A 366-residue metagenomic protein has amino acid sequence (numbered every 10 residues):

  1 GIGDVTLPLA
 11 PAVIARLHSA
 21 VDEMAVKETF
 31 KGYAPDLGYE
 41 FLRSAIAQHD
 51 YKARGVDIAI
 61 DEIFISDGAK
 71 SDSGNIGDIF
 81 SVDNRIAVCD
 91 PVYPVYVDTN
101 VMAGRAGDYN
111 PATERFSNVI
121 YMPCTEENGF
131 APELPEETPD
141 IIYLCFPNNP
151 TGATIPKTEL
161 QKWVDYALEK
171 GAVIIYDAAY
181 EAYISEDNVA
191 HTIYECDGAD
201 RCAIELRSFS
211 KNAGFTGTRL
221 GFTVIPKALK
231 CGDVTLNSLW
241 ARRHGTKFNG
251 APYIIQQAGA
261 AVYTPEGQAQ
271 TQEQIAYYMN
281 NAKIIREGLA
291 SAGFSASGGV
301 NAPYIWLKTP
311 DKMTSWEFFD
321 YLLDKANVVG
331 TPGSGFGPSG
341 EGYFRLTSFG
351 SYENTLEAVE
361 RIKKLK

Functional and structural regions predicted by a protein language model:
G1-M24, E28, L37, F41 (+1 more regions): PLP-dependent class I/II
K31-G32: A short acidic, glycine-rich active-site loop that binds or catalyzes chemistry on phosphate/adenosine moieties
